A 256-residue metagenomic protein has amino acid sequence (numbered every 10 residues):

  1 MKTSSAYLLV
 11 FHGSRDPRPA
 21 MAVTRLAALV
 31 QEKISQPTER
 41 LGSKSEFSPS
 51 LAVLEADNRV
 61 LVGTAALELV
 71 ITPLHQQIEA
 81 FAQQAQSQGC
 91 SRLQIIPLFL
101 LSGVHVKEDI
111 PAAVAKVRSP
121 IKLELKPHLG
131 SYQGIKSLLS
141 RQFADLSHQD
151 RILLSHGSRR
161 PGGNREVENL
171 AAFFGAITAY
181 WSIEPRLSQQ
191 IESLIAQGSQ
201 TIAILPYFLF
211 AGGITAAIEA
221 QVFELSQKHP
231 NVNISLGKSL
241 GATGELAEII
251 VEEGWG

Functional and structural regions predicted by a protein language model:
M1-G256: Active-site-proximal alpha-helix that buttresses catalytic centers in soluble enzyme cores
